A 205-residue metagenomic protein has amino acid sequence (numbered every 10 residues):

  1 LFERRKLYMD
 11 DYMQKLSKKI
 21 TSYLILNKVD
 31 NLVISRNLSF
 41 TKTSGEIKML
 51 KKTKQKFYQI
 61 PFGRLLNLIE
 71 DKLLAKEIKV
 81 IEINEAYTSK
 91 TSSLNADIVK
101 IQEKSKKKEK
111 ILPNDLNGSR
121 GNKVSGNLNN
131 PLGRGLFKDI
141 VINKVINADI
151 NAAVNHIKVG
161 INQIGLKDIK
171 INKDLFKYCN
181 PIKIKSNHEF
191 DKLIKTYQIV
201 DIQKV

Functional and structural regions predicted by a protein language model:
L1-V205: Positively charged, helix-rich recognition surfaces that bind polyanionic ligands
